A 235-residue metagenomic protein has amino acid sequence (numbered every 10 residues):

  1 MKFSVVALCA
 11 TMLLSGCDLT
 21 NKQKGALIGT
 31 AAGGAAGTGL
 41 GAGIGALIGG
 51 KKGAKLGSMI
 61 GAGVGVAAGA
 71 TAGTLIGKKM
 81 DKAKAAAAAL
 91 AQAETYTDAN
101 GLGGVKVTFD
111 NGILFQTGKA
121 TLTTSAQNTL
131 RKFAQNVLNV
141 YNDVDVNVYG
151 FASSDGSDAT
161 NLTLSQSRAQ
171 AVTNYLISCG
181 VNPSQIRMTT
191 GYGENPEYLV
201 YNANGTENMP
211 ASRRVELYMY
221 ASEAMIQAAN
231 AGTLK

Functional and structural regions predicted by a protein language model:
M1-L8: Sec-dependent signal peptide recognition, specifically the positively charged N-region followed immediately by
L13-G16: C-terminal motif of bacterial Sec signal peptides marking the signal peptidase cleavage site
D18-A85: Short, low-complexity, glycine-enriched hydrophobic/amphipathic alpha-helices that associate with lipid bilayers
A26, G39-G43, S58, S125-K132 (+3 more regions): Extracytoplasmic/secreted proteins, especially bacterial periplasmic and envelope-associated proteins
A72-G73, L114-T123, D158-N161: Second-shell loop/turn segments in exported
K79-F109: Amphipathic, membrane-active segments
F115-G150, P210-S212, L217, A224-A229 (+1 more regions): Periplasmic peptidoglycan-binding/anchoring modules of Gram-negative envelope and division proteins
A152-A228, K235: Periplasmic OmpA-like peptidoglycan-binding domain that tethers envelope proteins to the cell wall
